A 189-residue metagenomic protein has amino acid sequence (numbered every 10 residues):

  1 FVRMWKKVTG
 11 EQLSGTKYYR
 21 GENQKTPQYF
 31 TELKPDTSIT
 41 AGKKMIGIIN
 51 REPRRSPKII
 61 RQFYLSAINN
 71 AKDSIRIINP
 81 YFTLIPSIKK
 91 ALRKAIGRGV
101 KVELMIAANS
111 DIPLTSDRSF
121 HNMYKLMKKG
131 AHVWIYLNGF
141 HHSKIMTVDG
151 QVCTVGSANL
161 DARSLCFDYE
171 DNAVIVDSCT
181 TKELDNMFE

Functional and structural regions predicted by a protein language model:
F1-E189: Charged, low-complexity intrinsically disordered terminal segments
